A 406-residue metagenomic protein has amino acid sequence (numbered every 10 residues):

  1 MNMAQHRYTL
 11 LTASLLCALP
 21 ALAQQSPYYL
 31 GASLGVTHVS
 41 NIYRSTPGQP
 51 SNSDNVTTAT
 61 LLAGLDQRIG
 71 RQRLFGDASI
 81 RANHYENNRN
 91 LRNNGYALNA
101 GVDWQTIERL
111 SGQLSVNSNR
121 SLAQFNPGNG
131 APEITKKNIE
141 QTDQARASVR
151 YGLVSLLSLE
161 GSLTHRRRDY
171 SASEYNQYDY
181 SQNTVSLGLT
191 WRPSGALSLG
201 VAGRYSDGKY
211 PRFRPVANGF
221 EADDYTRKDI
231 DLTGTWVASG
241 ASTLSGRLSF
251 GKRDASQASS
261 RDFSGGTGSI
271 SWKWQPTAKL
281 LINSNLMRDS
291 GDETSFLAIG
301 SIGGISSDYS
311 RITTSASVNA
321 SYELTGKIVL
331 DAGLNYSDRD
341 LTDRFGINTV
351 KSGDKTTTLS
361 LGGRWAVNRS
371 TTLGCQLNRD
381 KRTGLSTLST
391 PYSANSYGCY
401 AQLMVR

Functional and structural regions predicted by a protein language model:
M1-P27, R406: Cleavable N-terminal export/targeting peptides
A23-R406: Gram-negative and organellar
